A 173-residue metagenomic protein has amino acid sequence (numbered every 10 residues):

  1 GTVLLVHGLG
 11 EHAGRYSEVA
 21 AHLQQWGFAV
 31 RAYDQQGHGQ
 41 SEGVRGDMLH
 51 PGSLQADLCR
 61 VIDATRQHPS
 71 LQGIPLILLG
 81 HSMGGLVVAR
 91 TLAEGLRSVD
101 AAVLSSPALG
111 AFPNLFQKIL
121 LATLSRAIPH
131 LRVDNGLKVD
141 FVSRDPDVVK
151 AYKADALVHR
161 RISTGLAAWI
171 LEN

Functional and structural regions predicted by a protein language model:
G1-T2, G73: Proline/glycine-enriched tight loop/beta-turn segments at coil->beta junctions that connect or precede beta-strands
V3, G8-E18, V30: Serine-hydrolase catalytic-loop signature spanning alpha/beta hydrolases and amidase-signature enzymes
G10-A13, G39-Q72: Catalytic nucleophile-loop/oxyanion-hole region of alpha/beta-hydrolase and closely related hydrolase-like folds
A20-V44: Conserved alpha/beta-hydrolase
P69-H81: Alpha/beta-hydrolase fold nucleophile elbow
L79-S163: Alpha/beta-hydrolase-fold enzymes
I162-N173: Active-site nucleophile elbow and catalytic-triad environment of alpha/beta-hydrolase enzymes
